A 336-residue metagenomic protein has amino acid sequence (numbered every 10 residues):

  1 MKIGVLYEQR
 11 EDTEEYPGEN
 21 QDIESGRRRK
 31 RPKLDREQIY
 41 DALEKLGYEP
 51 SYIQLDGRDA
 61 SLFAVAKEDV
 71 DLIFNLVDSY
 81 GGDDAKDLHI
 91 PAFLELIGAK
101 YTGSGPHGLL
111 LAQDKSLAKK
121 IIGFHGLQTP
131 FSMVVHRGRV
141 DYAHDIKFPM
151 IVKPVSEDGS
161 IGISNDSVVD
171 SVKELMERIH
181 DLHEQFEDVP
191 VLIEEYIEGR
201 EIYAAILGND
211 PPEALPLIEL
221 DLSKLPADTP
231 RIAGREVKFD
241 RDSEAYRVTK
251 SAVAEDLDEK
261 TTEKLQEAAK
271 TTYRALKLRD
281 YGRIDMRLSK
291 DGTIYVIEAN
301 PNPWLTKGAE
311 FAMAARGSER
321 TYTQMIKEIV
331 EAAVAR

Functional and structural regions predicted by a protein language model:
M1-K100, H107, L111-A112, R137-Y142: ATP-binding N-terminal substructure of ATP-dependent carboxylate-amine bond-forming enzymes
M1-Y7, V65-D69, L110-L192, E198-R200 (+1 more regions): Active-site nucleotide/adenylate-binding loops and adjacent lid/helix of ATP-dependent enzymes
D12-P17, D158-I161, D242-A245, G308: Short acidic/His/Gly/Ser-rich catalytic and metal-binding motifs that mark active-site loops of diverse hydrolases
G57, D170-S171, T321: Alpha-helix N-cap recognition
I121-G123, D256-R336: ATP-dependent carboxylate activation and anion-phosphoryl transfer catalytic cores that bind Mg-ATP to form
V172-A252, D256-E267, K290-Y295: Phosphate-binding site of ATP-dependent enzymes
